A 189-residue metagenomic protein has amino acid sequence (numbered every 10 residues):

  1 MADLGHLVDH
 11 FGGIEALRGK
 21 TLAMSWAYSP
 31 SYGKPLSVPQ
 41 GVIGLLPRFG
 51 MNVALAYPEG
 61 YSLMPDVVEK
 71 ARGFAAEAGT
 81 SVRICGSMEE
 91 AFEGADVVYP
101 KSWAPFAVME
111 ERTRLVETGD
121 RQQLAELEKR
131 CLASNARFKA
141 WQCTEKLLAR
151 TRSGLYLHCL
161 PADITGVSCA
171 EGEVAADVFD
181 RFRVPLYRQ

Functional and structural regions predicted by a protein language model:
M1-D9, I164: Phosphate/diphosphate ligand-binding glycine-rich loop within oxidoreductases
V8-K101, F106-R114, T118: Glycine-rich phosphate/diphosphate-binding loop of Rossmann-like nucleotide-binding domains
A16-R18, P47, K146-G154: Short, conserved loop/helix-junction motifs that constitute active-site signature segments in enzyme catalytic cores
S25, V108-C143, D163-C169, V178: Nucleotide-activated sugar donor-binding and catalytic core shared by glycosyltransferases and related lipid-linked
I43, V68, R72, T144-A149 (+1 more regions): Short amphipathic alpha-helical segments and helix-helix/interface helices
Y57, S134-N135, Y187-R188: Thr-Gly-centered strand-to-loop micro-motif
S87-A91, A136-R150: A short, acidic, amphipathic alpha-helical segment used as a generic capping/interface helix at domain edges
T151-Q189: Adenosine-phosphate binding glycine-rich loop
